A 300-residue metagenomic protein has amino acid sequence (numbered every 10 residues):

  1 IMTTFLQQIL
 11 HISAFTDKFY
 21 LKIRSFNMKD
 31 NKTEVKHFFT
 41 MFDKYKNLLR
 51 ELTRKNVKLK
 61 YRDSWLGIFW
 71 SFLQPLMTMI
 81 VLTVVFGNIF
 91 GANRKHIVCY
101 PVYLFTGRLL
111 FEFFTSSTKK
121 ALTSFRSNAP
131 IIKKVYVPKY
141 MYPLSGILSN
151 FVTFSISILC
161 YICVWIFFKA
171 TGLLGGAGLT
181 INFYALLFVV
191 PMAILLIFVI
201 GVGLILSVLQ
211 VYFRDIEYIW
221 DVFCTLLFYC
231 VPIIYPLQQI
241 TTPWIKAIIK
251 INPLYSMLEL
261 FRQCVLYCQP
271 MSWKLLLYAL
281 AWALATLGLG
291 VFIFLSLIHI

Functional and structural regions predicted by a protein language model:
F5-L6, K32: Generic extreme N-terminus detector
L6, L10, Y20-L21: Short hydrophobic targeting helices and cationic amphipathic motifs that mediate membrane/organellar targeting
A14-I298: Hydrophobic transmembrane alpha-helices and immediately adjacent juxtamembrane helices of multi-pass inner-membrane
